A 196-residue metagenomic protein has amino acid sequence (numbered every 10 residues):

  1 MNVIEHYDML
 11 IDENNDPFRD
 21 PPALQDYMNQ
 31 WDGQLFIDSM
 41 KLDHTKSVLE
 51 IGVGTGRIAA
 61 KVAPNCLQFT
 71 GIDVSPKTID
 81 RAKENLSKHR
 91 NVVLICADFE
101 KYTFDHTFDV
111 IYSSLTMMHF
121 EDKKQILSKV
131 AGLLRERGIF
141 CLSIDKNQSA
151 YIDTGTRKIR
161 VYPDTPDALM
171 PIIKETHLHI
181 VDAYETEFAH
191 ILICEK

Functional and structural regions predicted by a protein language model:
M1-L42, Q148-A150, E187: Conserved class I S-adenosyl-L-methionine
T45-G52: Conserved class I S-adenosyl-L-methionine
T55-E100: Class I SAM-dependent methyltransferase SAM/SAH-binding core
K101-H106: Short conserved loop adjoining the S-adenosyl-L-methionine
Y112: A conserved beta-strand element that flanks and buttresses the S-adenosyl-L-methionine
K124-E136: A short glycine-rich, Lys/Arg-flanked "PGG" loop and its adjoining helix->strand segment in the class I
R137-I144: Conserved beta-strand signature within the Rossmann-like core of class I S-adenosyl-L-methionine
I152-A168: Acceptor-substrate binding/catalytic loop of class I
